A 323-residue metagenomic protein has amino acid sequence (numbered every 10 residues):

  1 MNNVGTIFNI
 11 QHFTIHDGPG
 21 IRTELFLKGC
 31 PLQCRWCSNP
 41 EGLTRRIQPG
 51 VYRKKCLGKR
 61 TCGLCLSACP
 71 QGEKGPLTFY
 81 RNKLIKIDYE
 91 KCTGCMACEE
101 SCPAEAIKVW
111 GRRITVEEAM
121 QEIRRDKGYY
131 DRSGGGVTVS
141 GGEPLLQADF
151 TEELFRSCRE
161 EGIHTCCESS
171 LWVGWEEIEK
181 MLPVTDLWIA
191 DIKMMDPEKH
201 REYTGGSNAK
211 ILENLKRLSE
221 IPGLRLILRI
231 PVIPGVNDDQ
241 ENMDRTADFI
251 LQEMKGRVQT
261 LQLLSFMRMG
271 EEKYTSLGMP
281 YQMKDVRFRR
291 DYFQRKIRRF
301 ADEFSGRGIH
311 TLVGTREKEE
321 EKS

Functional and structural regions predicted by a protein language model:
M1-G63, Q71-E73, C92, S323: Flexible, acidic/Gly-rich N-terminal and inter-domain linker regions that tether and position cofactor-handling modules
M1-P19, P234-S323: Auxiliary Fe-S-binding modules of radical SAM enzymes
K28, L32-P40, R46-I47, S67 (+4 more regions): Glycine/serine-rich loop-strand microenvironments at binding/catalytic pocket rims
W36, R45-Q48, A148, D239 (+2 more regions): Generic domain-boundary/flexible-linker signal
T44-V184: Conserved Radical SAM active-site core
V51-R53, R201-S207, G278-F288: Short glycine-enriched, charge-decorated loop/helix-capping segments at active-site entrances that position
P70, P103, K216, R298-S305: Class I S-adenosyl-L-methionine
E117-S276: Conserved AdoMet/S-adenosylmethionine-binding subsite of the radical SAM
